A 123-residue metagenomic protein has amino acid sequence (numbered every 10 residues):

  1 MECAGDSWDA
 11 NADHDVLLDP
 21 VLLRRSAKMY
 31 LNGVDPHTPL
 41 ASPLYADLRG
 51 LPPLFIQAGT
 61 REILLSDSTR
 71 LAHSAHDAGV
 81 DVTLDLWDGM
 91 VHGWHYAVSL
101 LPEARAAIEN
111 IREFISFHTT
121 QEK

Functional and structural regions predicted by a protein language model:
M1-K123: Alpha/beta-hydrolase superfamily serine-hydrolase fold, recognizing
